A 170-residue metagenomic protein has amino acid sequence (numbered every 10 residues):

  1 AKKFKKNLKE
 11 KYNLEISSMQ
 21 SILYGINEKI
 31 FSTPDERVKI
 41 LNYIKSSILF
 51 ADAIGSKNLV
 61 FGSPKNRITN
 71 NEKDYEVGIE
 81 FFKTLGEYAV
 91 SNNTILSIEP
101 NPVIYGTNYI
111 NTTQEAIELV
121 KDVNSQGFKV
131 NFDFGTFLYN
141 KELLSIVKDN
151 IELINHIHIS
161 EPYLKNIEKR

Functional and structural regions predicted by a protein language model:
A1-E76, K165: Structural motif corresponding to the early beta-alpha repeats
K3-N7, K39-A53, K73-E87, S91 (+4 more regions): Alpha-helical scaffolding segments of alpha/beta enzyme cores, especially the outer helices of TIM-barrel or partial
M19, T84-R170: Acidic/histidine-rich catalytic cores of soluble enzymes
